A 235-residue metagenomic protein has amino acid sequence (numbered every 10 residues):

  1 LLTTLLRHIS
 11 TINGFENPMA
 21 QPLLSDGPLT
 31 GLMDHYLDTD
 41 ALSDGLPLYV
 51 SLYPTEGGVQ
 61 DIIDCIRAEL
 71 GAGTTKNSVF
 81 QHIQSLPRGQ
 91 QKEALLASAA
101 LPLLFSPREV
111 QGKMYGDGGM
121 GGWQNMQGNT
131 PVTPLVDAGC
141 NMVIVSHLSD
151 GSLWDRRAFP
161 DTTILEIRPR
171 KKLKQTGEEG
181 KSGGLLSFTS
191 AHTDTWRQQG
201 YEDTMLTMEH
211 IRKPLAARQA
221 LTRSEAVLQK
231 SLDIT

Functional and structural regions predicted by a protein language model:
L1-T235: Patatin-like phospholipase
